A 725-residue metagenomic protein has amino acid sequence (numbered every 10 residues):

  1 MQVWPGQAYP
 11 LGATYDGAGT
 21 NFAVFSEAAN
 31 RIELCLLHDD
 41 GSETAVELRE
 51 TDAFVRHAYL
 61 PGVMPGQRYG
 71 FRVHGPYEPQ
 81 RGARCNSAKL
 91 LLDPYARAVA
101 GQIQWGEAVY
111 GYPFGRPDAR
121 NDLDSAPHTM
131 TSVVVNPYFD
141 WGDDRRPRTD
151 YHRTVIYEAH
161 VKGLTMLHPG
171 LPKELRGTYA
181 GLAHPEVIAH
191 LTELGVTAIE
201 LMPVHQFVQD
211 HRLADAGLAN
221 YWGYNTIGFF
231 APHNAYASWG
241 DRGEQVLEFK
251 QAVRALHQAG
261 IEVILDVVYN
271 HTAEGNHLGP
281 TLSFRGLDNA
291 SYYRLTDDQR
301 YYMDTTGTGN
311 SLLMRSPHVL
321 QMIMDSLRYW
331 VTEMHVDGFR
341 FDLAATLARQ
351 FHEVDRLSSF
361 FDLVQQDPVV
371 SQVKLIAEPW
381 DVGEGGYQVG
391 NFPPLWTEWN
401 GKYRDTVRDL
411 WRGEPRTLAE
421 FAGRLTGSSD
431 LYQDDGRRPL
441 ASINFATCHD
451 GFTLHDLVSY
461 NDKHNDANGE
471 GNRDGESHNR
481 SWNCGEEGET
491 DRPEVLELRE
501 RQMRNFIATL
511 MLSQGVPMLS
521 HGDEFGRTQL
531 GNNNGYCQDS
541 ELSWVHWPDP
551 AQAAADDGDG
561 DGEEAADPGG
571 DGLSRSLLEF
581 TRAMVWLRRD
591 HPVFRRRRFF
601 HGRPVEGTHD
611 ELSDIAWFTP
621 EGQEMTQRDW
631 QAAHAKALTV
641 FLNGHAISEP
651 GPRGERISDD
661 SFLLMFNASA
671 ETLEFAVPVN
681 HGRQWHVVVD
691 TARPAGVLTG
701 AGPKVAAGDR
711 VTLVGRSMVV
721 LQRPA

Functional and structural regions predicted by a protein language model:
M1-Y157, K162, T490, V495-E500 (+4 more regions): Carbohydrate-interacting/catalytic domains
V24, F71, A159, L201 (+9 more regions): Conserved, mostly hydrophobic/aromatic
A28, E50-D52, G62-M64, G75 (+19 more regions): Short, flexible loop/turn elements at secondary-structure junctions
G75-W141, H211-N225, G279-M303, L418 (+1 more regions): Core domains of carbohydrate- and sulfate-ester-processing enzymes
E78-G82, T165-L167, F207-H211, H271-E274 (+5 more regions): Short catalytic/ligand-binding loop motif for oxyanion handling, primarily in non-cytosolic enzymes, centered on
S125, H160-V336, L343-V369, G386 (+1 more regions): Substrate-binding/active-site clefts of carbohydrate-active enzymes
V155-Y157, I199, V263-L265, F339 (+2 more regions): Hydrophobic faces of well-ordered beta-strands that scaffold small-molecule active sites in alpha/beta enzyme cores
R356-H521, G526, N534-Q538, D559-D561 (+4 more regions): Conserved alpha/beta catalytic core and glycan-binding cleft of carbohydrate-active enzymes
